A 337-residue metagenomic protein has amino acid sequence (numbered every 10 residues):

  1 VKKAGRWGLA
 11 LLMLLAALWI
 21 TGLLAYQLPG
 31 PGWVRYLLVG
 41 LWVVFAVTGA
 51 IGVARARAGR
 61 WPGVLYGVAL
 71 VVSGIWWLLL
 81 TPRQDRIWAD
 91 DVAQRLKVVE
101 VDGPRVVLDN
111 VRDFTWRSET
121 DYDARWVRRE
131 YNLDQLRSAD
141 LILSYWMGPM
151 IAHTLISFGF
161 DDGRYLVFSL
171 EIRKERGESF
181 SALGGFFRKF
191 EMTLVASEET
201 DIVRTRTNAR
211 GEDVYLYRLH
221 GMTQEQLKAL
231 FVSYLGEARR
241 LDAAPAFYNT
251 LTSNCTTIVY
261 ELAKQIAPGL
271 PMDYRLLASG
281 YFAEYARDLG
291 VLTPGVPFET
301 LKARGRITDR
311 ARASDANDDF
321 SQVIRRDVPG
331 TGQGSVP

Functional and structural regions predicted by a protein language model:
K2-A50, G236-P337: Activation targets extended, charge/polar-rich intrinsically disordered C-terminal tails
G40-G67: Cytosolic-side transmembrane helix boundary signature
A58-P82: Internal/C-terminal transmembrane anchor helices
P82-D102: Alpha-helical transmembrane signal-anchor/signal-peptide segments
Q94, G103-R105, Y217, A229: N-terminal trafficking/processing presequences and adjacent post-cleavage segments of proteins routed to secretion
V101-R105, G159-G163, M222-L227: A short, structured loop/turn motif at beta-sheet edges
V106, V111, R117-D213: Glycine-rich catalytic cores of cysteine/serine-nucleophile enzymes that process amide/ester linkages in cell-envelope
F187-Q265: Soluble catalytic domains of enzymes that build or remodel membrane lipids, polysaccharides, and related
